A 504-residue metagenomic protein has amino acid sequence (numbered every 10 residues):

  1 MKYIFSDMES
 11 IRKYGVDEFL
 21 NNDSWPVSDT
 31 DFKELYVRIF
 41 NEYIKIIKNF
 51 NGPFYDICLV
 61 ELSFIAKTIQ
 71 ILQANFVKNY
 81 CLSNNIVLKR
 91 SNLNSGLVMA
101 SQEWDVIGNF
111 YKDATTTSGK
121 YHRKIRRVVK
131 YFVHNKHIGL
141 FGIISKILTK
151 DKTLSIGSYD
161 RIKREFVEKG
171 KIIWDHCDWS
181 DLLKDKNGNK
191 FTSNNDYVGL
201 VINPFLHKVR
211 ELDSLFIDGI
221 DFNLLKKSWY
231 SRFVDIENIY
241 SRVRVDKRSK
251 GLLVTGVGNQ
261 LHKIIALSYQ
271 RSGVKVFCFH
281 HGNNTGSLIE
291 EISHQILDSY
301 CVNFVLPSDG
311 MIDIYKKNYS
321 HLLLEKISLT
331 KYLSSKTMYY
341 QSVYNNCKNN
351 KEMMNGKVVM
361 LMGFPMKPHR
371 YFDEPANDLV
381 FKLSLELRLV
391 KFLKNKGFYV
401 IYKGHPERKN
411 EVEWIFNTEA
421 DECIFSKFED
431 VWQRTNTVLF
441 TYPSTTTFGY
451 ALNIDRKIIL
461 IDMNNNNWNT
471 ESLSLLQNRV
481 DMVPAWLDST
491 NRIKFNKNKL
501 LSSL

Functional and structural regions predicted by a protein language model:
M1-L504: Catalytic-core helical/loop segments in enzymes performing group transfer/polymerization on anionic/lipid-linked
